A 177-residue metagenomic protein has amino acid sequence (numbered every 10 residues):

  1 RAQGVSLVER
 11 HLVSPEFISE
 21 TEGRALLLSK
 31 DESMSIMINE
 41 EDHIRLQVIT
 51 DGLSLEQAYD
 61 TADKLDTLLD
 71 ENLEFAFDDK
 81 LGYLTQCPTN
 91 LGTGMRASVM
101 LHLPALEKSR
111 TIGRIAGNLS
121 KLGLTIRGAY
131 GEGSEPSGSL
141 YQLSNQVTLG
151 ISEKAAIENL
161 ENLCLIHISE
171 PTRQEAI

Functional and structural regions predicted by a protein language model:
R1-I36, G52, E56-K64, S109 (+1 more regions): N-terminal low-complexity, intrinsically disordered segments
S33-I49: Residues forming anionic-ligand binding surfaces in small-molecule and nucleic-acid pockets of primarily soluble enzymes
I49-L55, L103-E107, N145-S152: A generic structural motif
K64-T85: Short, hydrophobic/aliphatic alpha-helical segments
L69, A97-R127: Signal/transit-peptide handling
G82-V99: Conserved phosphate/anionic-ligand binding catalytic regions in large, soluble enzymes, centered on
I115-I157: A structural-propensity feature for long, helix-poor, extended segments
I166-I177: Single conserved hydrophobic/aromatic residue that forms the stacking wall/gate of nucleotide- or nucleobase-binding
